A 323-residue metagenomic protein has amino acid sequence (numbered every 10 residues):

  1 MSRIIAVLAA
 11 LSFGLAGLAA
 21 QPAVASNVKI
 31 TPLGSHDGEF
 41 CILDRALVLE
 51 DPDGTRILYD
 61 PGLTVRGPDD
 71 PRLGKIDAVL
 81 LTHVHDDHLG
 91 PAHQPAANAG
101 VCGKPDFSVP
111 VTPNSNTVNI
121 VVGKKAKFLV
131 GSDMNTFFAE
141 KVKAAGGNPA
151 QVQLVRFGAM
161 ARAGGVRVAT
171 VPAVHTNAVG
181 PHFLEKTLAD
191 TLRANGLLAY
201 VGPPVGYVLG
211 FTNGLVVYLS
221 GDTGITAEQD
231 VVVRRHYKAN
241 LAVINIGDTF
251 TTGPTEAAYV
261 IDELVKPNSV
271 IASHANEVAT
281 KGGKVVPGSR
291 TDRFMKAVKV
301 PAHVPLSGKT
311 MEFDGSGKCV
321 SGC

Functional and structural regions predicted by a protein language model:
A6-G17: Bacterial N-terminal signal peptides
A19-A25: Boundary at the C-terminal end of the N-terminal hydrophobic targeting segment
A25-I30, D51-R56, M160-A169, G210-V217 (+2 more regions): Beta-strand-turn-beta hairpins that frame and shape the catalytic cleft of phosphate-ester-processing enzymes
S35-V118, N177-A199, G224-Y237: Pre-active-site segment of Zn-dependent metallo-hydrolases
G38-L43, V65-R66, H85-G90, V130-A139 (+6 more regions): Active-site environment of divalent metal-dependent phosphoester hydrolases
L58-G62, I76-G90, L129-S132, V217-T223 (+3 more regions): Active-site neighborhood of phospho(di)ester-bond hydrolases with catalytic His/Asp-centered motifs
G62-P71, T191-E263: Active-site-proximal loop/helix segments of hydrolase catalytic cores
I120-A161, A258-C323: Binuclear metal-ion centers of metallo-dependent hydrolases, dominated by the metallo-beta-lactamase
